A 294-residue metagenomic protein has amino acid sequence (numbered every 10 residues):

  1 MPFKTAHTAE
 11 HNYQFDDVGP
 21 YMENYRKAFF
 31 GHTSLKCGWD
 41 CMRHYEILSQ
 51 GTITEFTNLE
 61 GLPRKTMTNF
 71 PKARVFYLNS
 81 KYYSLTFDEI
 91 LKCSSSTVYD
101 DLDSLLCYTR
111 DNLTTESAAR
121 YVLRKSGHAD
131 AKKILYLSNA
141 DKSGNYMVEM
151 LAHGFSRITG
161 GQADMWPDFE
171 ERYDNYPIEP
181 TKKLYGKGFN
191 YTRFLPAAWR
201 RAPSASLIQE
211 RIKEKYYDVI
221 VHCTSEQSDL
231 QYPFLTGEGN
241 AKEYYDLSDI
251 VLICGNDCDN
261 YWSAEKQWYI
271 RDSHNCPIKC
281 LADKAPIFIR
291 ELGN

Functional and structural regions predicted by a protein language model:
M1-T5: Conserved, well-structured core segments
H7-T8, G293: Short acidic/polar capping segments at secondary-structure boundaries
A9-Y13, D17-D141, E149-T159, A163-F169 (+1 more regions): Catalytic binding pocket for nucleotide-activated donors in carbohydrate/polymer assembly enzymes
Y136-N139, G144-G293: Extended catalytic core of nucleotide-activated donor transferases of GT-like folds
